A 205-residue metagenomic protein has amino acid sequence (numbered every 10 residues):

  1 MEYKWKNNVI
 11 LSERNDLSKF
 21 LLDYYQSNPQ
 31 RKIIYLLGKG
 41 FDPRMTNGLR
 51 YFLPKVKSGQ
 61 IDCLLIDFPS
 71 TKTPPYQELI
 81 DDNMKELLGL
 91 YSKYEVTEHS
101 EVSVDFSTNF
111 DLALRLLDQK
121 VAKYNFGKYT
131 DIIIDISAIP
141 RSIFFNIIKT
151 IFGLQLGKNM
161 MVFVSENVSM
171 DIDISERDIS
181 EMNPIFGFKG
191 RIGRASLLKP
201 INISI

Functional and structural regions predicted by a protein language model:
M1-D131, S142-I205: Long, low-complexity, Lys/Arg-enriched
I134: Residue(s) in the substrate-gating loop at a strand-loop-helix junction that position the organic substrate next
S137-I139: Aromatic- and glycine-enriched pocket-lining scaffold segments that form the walls of small-molecule binding clefts
